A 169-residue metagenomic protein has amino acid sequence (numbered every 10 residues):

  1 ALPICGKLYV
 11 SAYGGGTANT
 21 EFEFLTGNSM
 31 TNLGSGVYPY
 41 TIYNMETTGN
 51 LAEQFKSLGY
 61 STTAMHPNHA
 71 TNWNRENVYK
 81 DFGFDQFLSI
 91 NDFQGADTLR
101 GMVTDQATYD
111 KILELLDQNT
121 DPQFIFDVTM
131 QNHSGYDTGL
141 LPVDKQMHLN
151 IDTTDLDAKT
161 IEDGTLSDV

Functional and structural regions predicted by a protein language model:
A1-V169: Solvent-exposed soluble domains appended to multi-pass membrane proteins
